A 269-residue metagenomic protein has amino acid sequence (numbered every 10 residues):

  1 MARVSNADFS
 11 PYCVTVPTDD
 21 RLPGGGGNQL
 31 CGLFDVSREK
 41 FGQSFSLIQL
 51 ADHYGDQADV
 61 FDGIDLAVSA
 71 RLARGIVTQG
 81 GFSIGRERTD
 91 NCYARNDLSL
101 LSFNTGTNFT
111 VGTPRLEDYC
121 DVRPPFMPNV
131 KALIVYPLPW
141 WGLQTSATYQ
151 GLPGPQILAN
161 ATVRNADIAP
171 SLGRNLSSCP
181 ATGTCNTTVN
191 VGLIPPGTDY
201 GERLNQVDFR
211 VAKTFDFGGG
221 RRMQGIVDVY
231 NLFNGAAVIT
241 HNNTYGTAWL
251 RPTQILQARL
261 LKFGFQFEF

Functional and structural regions predicted by a protein language model:
M1-F269: Short, solvent-exposed micro-motifs at the edges of structured domains
